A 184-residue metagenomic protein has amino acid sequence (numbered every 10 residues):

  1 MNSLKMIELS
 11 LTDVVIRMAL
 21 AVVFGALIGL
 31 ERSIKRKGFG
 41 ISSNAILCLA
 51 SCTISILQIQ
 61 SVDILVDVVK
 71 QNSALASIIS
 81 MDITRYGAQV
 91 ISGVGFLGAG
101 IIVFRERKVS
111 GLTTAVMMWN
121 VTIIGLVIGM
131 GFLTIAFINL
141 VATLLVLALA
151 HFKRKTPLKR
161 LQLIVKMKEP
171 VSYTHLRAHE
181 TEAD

Functional and structural regions predicted by a protein language model:
M1-L75: Alpha-helical transmembrane segments and their membrane-interface boundaries that form or gate the permeation pathway
I34-L47, D82-I91, R105-W119: Short, non-helical or kinked segments that cap or interrupt transmembrane helices
L47-I56, M117-I128: Small-residue-rich segments of transmembrane alpha-helices in multi-pass membrane proteins, especially helix faces
I59, D63, V68-N72, I78-L97: Ligand-binding beta-strand-loop-alpha-helix segment within the catalytic cores of soluble metabolic enzymes
G131-L140: Loop-to-transmembrane alpha-helix initiation sites
A142-F152: Alpha-helical transmembrane segments and their membrane-interface exit regions
L158-K168: Short glycine-/aliphatic-rich beta-strand segments at the starts of folded cytosolic domains
H175-A178, E182-D184: Single conserved hydrophobic/aromatic residue that forms the stacking wall/gate of nucleotide- or nucleobase-binding
